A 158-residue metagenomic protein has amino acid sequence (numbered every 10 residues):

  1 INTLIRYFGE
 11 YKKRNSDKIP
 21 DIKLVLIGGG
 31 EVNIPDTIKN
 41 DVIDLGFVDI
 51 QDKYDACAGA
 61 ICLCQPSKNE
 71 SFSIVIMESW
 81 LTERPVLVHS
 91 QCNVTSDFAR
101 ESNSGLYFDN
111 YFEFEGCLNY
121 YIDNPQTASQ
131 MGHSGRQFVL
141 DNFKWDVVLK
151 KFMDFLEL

Functional and structural regions predicted by a protein language model:
I1-K12: A conserved mid-protein helix/loop that constitutes part of the nucleotide-sugar donor-binding site
I19, N33-Y54: Nucleotide-activated donor-binding/catalytic signature segment of Leloir-type glycosyltransferases, i.e., the conserved
P35-D36, M77, Q91-S102, Y107: Short acidic/histidine- and often glycine-rich active-site loop of Leloir-type glycosyltransferases that engages
K68: Aromatic "clamp/platform" in nucleotide-sugar-dependent glycosyltransferases that forms part of the donor/acceptor
P85-H89: Short hydrophobic beta-strand element within catalytic cores of glycosyltransferases and related nucleotide-activated
E101-F112, Y120-P125: Conserved acidic donor-binding segment of nucleotide-sugar-dependent glycosyltransferases
Y120, T127-D141, K151: A short, well-ordered alpha-helix in the C-terminal region of glycosyltransferases
W145-L158: C-terminal alpha-helical cap of glycosyltransferases
